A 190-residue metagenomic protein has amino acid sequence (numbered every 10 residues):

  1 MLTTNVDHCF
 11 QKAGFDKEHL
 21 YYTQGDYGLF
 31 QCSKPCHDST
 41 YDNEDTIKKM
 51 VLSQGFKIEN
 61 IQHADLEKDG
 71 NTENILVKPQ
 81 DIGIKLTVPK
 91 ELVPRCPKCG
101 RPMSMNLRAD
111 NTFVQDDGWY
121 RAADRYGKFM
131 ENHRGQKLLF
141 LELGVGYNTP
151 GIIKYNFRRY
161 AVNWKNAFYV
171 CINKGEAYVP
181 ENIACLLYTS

Functional and structural regions predicted by a protein language model:
M1-S190: Conserved catalytic alpha/beta core of Sir2/sirtuin-type deacylases, generalized to analogous enzyme cores that bind
